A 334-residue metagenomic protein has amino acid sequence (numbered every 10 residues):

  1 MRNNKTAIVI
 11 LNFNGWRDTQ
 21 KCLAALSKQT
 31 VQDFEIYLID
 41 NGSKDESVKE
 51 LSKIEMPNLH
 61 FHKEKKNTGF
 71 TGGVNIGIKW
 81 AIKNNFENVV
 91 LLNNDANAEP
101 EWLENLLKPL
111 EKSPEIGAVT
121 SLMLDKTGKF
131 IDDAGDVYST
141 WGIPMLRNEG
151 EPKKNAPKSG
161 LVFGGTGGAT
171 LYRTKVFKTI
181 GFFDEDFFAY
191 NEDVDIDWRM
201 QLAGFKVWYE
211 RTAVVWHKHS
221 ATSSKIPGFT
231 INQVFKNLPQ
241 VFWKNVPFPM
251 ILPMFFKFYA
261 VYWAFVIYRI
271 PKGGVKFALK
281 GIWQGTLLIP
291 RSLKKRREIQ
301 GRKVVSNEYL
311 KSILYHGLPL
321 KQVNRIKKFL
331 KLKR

Functional and structural regions predicted by a protein language model:
V9, V207-I313, G317: Active-site-adjacent helix/loop segment of glycosyltransferases that harbors family-specific signature motifs
A24-D33: Short, acidic, metal-binding catalytic loop of nucleotide-sugar glycosyltransferases
A25, D40-K49, K66, A96: A conserved acidic beta->alpha catalytic loop
E64-N84: Glycine-rich, basic loop-to-helix element that forms the pyrophosphate-binding segment of sugar-nucleotide handling
F86-N97: Short beta-strand-to-loop acidic/aromatic patch adjacent to the donor-nucleotide binding site
A96-Y138: Conserved donor NDP-sugar-binding/catalytic core segment of glycosyltransferases
F130-D133, E151-Y172, V194-I196, S223-K225: A recurrent flexible, glycine/aromatic-enriched loop bordering the glycosyltransferase active site that acts as
F163-V214: A short, conserved alpha-helix in the catalytic core of glycosyltransferases
